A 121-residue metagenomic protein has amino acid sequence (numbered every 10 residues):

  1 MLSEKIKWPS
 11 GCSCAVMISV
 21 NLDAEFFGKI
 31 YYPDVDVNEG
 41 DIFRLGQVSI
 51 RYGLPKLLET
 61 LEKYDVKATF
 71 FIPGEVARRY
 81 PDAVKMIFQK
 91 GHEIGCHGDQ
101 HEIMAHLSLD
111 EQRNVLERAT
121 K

Functional and structural regions predicted by a protein language model:
M1-K121: Catalytic alpha-helical scaffold of carbohydrate-active enzymes acting on polysaccharides/glycoconjugates
